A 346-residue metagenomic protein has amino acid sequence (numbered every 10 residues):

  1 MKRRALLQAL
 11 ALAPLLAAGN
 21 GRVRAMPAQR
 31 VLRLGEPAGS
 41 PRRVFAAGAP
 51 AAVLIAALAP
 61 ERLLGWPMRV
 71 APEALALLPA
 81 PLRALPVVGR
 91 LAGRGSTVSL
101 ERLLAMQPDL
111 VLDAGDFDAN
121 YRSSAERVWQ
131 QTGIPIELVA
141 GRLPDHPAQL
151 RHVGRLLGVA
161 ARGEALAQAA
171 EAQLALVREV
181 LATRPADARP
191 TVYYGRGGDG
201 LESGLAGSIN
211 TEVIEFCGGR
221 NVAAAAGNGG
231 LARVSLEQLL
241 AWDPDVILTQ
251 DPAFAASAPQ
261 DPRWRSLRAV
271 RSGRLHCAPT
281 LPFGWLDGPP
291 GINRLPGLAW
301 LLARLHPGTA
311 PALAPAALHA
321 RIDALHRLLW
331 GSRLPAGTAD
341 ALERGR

Functional and structural regions predicted by a protein language model:
M1, N20-P37, V44: C-terminal segment of N-terminal export signals and the immediately downstream linker at the start of the mature
A5-A25: N-terminal export signals
V31-P37, S123-E202, A223-A224, P279-G345: Extracytoplasmic substrate-binding proteins
P50-V53, R69-P72, D116-A119, R142-H146 (+4 more regions): Solvent-exposed loop/turn segments at secondary-structure junctions within structured extracellular/periplasmic domains
A51-M106, L110-Y121, V222: A short, structured surface patch at a secondary-structure boundary
D118-V128, T249-R265: A ligand-binding cleft/hinge motif common to bilobed small-molecule-binding domains
S203-G230: Alpha-helical, coiled-coil/dimerization segments enriched in small aliphatic residues
A223, G230-F254: Ligand-binding pocket segment of bilobal, Venus flytrap-like solute-binding proteins
